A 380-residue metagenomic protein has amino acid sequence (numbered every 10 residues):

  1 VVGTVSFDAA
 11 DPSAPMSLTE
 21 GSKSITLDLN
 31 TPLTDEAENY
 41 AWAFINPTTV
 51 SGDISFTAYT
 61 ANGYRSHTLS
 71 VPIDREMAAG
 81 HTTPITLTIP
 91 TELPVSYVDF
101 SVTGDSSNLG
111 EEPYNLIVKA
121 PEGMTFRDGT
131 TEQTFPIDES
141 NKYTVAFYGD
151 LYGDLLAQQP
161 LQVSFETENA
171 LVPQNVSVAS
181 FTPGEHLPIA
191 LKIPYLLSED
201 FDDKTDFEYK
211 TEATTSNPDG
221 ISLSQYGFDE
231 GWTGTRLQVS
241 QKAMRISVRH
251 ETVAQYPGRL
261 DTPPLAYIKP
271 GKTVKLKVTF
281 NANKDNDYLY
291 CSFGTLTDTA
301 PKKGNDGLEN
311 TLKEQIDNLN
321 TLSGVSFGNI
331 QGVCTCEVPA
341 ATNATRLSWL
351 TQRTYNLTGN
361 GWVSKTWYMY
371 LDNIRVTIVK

Functional and structural regions predicted by a protein language model:
V1-M77, N108-P183: Tryptophan-paired
S70-P94, D99, L171-Y195: Extracellular beta-sheet/turn segments enriched in Thr/Pro/Gly and aliphatic residues
I193-F228: Extracellular carbohydrate-recognition regions
F201, V274-A282, T345-G361: Extracellular beta-strand-rich recognition modules
T233-Q255: Short carbohydrate-recognition loop motifs
H250-K275, Q331-T335, L371: Short beta-strands within extracellular/lumenal beta-sheet-rich domains
Q255-P257, T354-V379: Extracellular carbohydrate recognition
K302-N343, Y355: Extracellular carbohydrate recognition and processing domains and analogous Trp-centered ligand-binding platforms
